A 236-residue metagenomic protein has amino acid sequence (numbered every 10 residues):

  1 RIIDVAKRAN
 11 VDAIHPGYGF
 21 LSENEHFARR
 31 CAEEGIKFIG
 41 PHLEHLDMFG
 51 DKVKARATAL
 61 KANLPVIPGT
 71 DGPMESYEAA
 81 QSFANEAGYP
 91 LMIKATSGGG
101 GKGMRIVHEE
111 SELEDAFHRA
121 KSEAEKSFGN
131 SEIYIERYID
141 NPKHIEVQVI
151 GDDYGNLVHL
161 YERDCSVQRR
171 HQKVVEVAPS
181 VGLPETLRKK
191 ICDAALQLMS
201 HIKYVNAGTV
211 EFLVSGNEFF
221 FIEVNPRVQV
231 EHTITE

Functional and structural regions predicted by a protein language model:
R1-V210, V214-T235: N-terminal beta-alpha lobe that positions the nucleotide/phosphoryl donor in ATP/NTP-coupled carboxylate activation
